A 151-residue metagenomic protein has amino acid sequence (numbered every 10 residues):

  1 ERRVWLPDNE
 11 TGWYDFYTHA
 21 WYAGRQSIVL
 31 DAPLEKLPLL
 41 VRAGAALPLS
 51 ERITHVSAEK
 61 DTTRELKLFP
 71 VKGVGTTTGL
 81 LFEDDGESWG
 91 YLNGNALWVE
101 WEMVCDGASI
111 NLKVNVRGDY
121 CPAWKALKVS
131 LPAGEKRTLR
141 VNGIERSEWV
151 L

Functional and structural regions predicted by a protein language model:
E1-A133: Catalytic core of carbohydrate-active enzymes
N115, E135-L151: A carboxyl-terminal module marker
